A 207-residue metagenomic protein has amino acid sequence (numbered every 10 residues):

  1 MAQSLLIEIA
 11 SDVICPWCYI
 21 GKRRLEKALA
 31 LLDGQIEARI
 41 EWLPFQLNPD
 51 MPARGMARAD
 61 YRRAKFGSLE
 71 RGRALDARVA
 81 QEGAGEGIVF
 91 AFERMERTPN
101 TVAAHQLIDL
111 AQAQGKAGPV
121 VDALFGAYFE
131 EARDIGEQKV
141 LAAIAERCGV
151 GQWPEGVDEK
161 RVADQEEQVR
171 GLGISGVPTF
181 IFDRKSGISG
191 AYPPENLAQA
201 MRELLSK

Functional and structural regions predicted by a protein language model:
Q3-A10, I14, I20-G34, A38 (+2 more regions): C-terminal cap of thioredoxin/glutaredoxin-like
R23-A127, K207: Structural alpha/beta surface segment adjacent to cysteine/selenocysteine redox centers across thiol/disulfide enzymes
